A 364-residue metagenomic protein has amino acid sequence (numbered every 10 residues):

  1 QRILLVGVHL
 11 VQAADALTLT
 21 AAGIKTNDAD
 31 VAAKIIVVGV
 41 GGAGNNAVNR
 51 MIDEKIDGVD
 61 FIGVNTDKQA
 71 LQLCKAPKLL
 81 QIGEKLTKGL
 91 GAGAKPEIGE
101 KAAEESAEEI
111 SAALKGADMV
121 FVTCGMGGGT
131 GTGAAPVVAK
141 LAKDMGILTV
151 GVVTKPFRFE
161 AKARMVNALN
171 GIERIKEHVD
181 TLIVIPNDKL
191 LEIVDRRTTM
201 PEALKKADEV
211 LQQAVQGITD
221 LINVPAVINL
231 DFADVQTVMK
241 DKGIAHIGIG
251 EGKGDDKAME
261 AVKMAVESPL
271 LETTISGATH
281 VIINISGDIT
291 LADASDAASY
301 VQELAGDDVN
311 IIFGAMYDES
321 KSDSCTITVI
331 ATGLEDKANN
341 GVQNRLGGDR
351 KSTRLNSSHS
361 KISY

Functional and structural regions predicted by a protein language model:
R2-V6, A13-S358, S363-Y364: Tubulin/FtsZ superfamily GTPase core signature
